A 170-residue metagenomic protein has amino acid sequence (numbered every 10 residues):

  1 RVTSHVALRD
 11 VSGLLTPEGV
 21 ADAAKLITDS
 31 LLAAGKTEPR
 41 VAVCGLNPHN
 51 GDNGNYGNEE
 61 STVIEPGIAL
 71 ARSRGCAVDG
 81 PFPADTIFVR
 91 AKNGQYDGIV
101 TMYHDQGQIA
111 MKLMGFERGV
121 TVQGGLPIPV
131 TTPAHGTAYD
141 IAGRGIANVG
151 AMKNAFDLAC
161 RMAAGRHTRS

Functional and structural regions predicted by a protein language model:
R1-E59, E65-S170: Anion-binding alpha/beta catalytic cores of soluble intermediary-metabolism enzymes, centered on
